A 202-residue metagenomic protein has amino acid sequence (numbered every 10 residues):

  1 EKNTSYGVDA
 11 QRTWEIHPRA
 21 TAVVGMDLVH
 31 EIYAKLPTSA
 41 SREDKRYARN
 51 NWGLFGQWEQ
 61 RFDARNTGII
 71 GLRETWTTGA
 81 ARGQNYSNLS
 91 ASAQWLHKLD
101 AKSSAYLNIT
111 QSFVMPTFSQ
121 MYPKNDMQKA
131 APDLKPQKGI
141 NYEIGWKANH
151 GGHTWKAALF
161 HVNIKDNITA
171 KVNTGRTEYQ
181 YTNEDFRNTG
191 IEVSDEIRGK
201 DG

Functional and structural regions predicted by a protein language model:
E1-Y86, S92, L96-K98, H153-L159 (+1 more regions): Face-selective signature of the C-terminal outer-membrane beta-barrel domain
S5-R12, Y47, N51-F55, A131-K135 (+2 more regions): Outer membrane beta-barrel strand-and-loop segments of large Gram-negative receptors, especially TonB-dependent
V24, I144-W146: Short beta-strand motif preference
I32-A34, T78, G83, N88 (+3 more regions): Surface-exposed extracellular loop regions of Gram-negative outer-membrane beta-barrel proteins, predominantly
